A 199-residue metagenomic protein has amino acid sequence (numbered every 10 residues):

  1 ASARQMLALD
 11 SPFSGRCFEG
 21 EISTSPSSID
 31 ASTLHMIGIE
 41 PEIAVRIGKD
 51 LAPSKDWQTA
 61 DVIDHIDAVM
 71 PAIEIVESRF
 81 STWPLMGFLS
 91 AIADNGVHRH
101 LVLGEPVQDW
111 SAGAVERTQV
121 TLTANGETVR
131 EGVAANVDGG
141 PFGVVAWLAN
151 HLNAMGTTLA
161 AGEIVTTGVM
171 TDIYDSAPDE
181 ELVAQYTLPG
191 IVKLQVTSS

Functional and structural regions predicted by a protein language model:
A1-G139, D175-A177, E181, I191-S199: Catalytic-core "active-site belt" of small-molecule-metabolizing enzymes, emphasizing His/Asp/Glu-rich regions
A44, I164, M170, E181-V183: Residue-level marker of beta-strand positions
T121, L152-G156: Extended mid-to-C-terminal alpha-helical interaction segments
A124-N125, T167, T187: Short strand-turn-strand beta-turns centered on an Asx-Gly dipeptide
V137, P141, L152-N153, I164 (+1 more regions): Extended, hydrophobic alpha-helical segments
V145-N150, E163-T167: Short, structured beta-strand/loop micro-motifs enriched in basic residues and often containing a Trp
L159-T171, S176: Conserved metal-binding segment of the jelly-roll/cupin
